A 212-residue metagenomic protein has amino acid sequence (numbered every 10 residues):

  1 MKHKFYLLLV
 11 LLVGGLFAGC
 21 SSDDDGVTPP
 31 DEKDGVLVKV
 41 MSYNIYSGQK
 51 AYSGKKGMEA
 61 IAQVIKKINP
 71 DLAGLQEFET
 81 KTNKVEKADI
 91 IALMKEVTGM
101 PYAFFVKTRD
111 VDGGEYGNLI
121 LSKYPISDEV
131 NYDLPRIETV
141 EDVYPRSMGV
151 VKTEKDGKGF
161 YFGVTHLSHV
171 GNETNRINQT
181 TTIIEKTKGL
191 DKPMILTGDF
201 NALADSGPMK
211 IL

Functional and structural regions predicted by a protein language model:
M1-A18: Sec-dependent bacterial lipoprotein signal peptides
F17-V97, D110-G114, T181: N-terminal, active-site-proximal structural segment of metallo-dependent hydrolase catalytic domains
V36-V38, I68-L72, T98-A103, D156-Y161 (+1 more regions): Loop/turn elements at helix/coil->beta-strand transitions in domains of secreted/extracellular proteins
L37-K50, V130-Y132, G159-H169: Active-site-proximal beta-strand elements of phosphoester/diester hydrolases
Y46, F78-E79, P125, H166-S168 (+1 more regions): Catalytic metal-binding/acid-base residues of hydrolase active sites
G54, F78-G159: Structured beta-strand-rich core segments of catalytic domains in phosphoester-bond hydrolases
N69, G171-L212: Metal-dependent phosphoesterases centered on the DNase I-like endonuclease/exonuclease/phosphatase
G74-Q76, F104-K107, I195-D199: Active-site neighborhood of phospho(di)ester-bond hydrolases with catalytic His/Asp-centered motifs
